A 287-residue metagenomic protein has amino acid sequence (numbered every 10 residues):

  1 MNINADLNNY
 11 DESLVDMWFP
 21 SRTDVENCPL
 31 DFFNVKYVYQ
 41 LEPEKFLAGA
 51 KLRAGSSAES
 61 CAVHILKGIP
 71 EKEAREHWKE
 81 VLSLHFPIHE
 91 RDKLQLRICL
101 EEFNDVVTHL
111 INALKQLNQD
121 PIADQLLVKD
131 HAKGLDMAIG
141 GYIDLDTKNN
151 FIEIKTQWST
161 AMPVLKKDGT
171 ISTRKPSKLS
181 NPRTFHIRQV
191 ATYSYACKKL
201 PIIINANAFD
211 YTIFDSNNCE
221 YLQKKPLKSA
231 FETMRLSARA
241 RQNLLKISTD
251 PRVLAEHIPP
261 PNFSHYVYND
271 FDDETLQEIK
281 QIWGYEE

Functional and structural regions predicted by a protein language model:
M1-Y142, E287: Metal-dependent nuclease catalytic cores that hydrolyze phosphodiester bonds in DNA/RNA, characterized by
K36-L41, T156, S216-L222: Short acidic (Asp/Glu) and glycine-rich catalytic loops that position anionic groups and cofactors
K51, G55, R183-V190, T233: Short, charged, low-complexity patches
S57-S60, R188-A196: Short amphipathic alpha-helical face segments that pack within enzyme cores and frequently flank/anchor catalytic
A62, L66-P70, T156-S159, Y195-K198: Hydrophobic/aromatic-lined pockets within catalytic cores
P70, Q119, T147-N150, A196-L200: Short glycine/proline-enriched coil/turn segments at helix->beta-strand junctions
A123, P182, S194-E287: Metal-dependent nuclease catalytic regions and adjoining charged, substrate-binding loops involved in nucleic-acid end
L127-Q189: Non-catalytic protein-protein interaction segments used by genome-maintenance enzymes to assemble and couple activities
